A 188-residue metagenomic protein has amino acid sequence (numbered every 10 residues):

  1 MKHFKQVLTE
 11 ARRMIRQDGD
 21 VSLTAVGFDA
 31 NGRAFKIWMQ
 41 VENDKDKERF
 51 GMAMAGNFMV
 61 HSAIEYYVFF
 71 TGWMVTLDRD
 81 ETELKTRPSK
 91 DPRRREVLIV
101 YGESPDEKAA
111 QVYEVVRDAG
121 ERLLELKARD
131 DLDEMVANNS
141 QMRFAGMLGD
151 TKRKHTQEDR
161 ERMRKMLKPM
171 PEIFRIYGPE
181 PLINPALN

Functional and structural regions predicted by a protein language model:
M1-M54: N-terminal domain-onset segments
M52, N57-N188: Low-complexity intrinsically disordered segments
